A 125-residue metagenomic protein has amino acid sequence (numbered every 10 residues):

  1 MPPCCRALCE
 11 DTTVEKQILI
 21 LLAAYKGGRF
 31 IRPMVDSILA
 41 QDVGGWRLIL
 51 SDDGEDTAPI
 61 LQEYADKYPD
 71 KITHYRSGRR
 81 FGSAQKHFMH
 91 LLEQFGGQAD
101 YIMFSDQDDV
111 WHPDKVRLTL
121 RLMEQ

Functional and structural regions predicted by a protein language model:
C5-Q125: Nucleotide-sugar donor-binding/catalytic module of glycosyltransferases that assemble extracellular/cell-envelope
